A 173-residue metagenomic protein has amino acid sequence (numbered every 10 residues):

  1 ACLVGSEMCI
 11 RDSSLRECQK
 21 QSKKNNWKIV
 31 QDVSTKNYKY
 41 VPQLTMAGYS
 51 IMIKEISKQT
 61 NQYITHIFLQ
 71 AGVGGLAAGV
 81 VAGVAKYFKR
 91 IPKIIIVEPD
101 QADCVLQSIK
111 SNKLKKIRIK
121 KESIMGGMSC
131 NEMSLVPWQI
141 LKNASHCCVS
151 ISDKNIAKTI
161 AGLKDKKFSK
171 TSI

Functional and structural regions predicted by a protein language model:
A1-G5, C9-I10: Single conserved hydrophobic/aromatic residue that forms the stacking wall/gate of nucleotide- or nucleobase-binding
L15, L76-A78, A157: Short, well-ordered alpha-helical microsegments
R16-N26, G126-I140, C148: A charged, well-structured terminal subsegment
C18-K24, P42-G48, K110-S111, L163-F168: Short, surface-exposed amphipathic charged segments that create phosphate/polyanion-binding patches used for binding
W27-K28, T65, H146: Conserved acidic residues
I29-D32, L69, I96-V97, V149-D153 (+1 more regions): General beta-strand structural signal in soluble alpha/beta enzymes
K36-N143: Glycine-rich phosphate/pyrophosphate-binding loop at beta-loop-alpha junctions
T45, M52, S134-I173: Active-site-adjacent helical/loop segments in soluble small-molecule enzymes
